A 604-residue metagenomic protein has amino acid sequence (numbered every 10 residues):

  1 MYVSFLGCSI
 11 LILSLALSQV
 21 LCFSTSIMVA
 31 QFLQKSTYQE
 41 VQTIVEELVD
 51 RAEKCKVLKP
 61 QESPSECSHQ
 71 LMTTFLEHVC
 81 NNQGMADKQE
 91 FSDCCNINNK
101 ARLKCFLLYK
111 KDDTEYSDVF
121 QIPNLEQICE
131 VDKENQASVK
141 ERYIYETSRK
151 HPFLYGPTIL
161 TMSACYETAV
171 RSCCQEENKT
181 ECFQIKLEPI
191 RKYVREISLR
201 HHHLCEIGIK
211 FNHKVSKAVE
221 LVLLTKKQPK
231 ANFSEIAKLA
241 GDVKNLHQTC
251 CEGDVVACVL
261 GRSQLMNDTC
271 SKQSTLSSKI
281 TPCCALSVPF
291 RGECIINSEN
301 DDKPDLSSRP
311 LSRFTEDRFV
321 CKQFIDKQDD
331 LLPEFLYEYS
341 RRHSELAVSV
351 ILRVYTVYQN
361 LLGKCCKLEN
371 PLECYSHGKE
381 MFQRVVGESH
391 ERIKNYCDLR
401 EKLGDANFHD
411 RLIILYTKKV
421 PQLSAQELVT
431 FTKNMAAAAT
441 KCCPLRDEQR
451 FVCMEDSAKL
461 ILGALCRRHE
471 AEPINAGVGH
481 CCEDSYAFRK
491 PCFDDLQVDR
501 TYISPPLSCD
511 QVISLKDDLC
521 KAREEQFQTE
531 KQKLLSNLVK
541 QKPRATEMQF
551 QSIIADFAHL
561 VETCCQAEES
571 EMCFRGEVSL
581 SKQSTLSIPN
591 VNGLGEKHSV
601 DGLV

Functional and structural regions predicted by a protein language model:
Y2-V604: General marker for long, soluble alpha-helical cores
